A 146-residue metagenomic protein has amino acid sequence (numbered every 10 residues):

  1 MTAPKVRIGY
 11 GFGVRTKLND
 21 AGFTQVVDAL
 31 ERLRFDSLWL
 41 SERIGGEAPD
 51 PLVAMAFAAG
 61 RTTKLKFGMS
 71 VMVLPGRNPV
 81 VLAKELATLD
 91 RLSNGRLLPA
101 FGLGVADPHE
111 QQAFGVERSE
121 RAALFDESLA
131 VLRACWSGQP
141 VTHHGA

Functional and structural regions predicted by a protein language model:
M1-T62, K66-F67: N-terminal beta1-alpha1-beta2 module of alpha/beta enzyme domains
V6-L18, G76-H144: Flexible, glycine-rich active-site loops centered on histidine and acidic residues that chelate a metal or position
W39, S70, A113-E117: Short amphipathic alpha-helical segments at helix-loop
S41, S70, A100-G102: Structural motif
K66-P79: Structural motif corresponding to the early beta-alpha repeats
